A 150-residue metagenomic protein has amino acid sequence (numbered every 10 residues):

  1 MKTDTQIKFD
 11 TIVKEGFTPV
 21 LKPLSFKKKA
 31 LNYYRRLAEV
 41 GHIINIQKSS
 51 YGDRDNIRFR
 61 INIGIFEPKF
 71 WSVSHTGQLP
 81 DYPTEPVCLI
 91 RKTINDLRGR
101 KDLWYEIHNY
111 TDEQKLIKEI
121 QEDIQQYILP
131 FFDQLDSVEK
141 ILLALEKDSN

Functional and structural regions predicted by a protein language model:
M1-F9, K28, R35-N150: Intrinsically disordered, low-complexity regulatory regions enriched in serine/threonine/proline and acidic residues
I7-K28: Amphipathic alpha-helical segments
